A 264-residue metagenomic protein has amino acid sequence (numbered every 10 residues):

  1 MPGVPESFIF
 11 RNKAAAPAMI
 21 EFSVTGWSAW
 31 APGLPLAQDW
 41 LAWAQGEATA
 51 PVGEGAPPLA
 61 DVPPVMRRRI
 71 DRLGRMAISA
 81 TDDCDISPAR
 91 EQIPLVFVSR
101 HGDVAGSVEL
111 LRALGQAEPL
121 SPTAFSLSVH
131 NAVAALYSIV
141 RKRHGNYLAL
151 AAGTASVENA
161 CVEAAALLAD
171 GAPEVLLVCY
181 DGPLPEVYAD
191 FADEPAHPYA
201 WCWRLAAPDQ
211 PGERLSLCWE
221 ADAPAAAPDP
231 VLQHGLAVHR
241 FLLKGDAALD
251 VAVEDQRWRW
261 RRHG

Functional and structural regions predicted by a protein language model:
P2-A124, S128-A149, C179-G264: Conserved "HGTGT" condensation-loop signature of ketosynthase/thiolase-family condensing enzymes that catalyze
I78-T81, A151-V175: Active-site-proximal alpha-helical scaffold in enzymes
